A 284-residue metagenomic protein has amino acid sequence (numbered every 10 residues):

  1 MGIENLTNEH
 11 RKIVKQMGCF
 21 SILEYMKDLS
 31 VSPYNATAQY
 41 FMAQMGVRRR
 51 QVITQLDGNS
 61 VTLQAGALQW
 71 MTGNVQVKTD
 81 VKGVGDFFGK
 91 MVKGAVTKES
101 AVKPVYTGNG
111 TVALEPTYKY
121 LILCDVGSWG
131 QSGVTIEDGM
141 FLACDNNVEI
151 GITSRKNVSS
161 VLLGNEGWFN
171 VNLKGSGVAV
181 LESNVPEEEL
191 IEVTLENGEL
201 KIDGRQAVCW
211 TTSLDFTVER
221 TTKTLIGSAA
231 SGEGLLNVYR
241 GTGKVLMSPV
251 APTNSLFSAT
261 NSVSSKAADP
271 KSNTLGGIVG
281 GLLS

Functional and structural regions predicted by a protein language model:
G2-S284: Composition-driven recognition of glycine/serine/threonine/acidic- and proline-rich low-complexity segments and repeats
